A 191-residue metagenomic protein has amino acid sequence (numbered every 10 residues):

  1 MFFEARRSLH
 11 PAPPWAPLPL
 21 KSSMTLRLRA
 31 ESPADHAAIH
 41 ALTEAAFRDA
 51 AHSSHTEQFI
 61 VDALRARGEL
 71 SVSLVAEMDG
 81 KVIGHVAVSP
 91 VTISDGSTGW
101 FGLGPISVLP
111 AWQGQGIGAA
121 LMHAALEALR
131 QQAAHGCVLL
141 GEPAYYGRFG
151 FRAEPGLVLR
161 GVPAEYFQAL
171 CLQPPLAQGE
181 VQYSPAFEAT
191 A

Functional and structural regions predicted by a protein language model:
L26-I39: A short beta-loop-alpha structural element at the N-terminal edge of CoA-dependent acyl/N-acetyltransferase catalytic
H40, F47-T92: Active-site rim helix/loop that mediates acceptor-substrate recognition in acyltransferases
L74, G84-V86, F101, I106 (+1 more regions): Conserved GNAT-family N-acetyltransferase fold
V91-L103, Q113: A conserved beta-turn-beta hairpin within the catalytic core of GNAT-like acetyltransferases that forms part
L103, V108, G114-E127, L139: Conserved acetyl-CoA-binding loop-helix of GNAT-fold acetyltransferases
Q131-H135, L140-A164: Conserved active-site alpha-helix within GNAT-family acetyltransferase domains
V138, L159-A191: C-terminal "cap" of GNAT-fold acetyltransferases
